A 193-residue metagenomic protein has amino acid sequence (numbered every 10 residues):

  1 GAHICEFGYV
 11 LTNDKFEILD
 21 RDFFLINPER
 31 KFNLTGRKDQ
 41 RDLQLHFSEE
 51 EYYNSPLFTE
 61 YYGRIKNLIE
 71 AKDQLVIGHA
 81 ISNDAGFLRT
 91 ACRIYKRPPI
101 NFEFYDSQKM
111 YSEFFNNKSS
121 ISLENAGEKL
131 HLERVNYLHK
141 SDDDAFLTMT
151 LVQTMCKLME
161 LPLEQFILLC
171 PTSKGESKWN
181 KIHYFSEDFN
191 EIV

Functional and structural regions predicted by a protein language model:
G1-R89, N101, E128-K129, N136: Conserved non-catalytic scaffold segment of RNase H-like nuclease domains
Q74, R134-H139, F189-N190: Cysteine endopeptidase catalytic domains of the caspase/legumain-like
A91-Y95, E113, K129, L151-L158: Active-site catalytic microenvironments for nucleophilic, acid-base chemistry
P98-Y105: Short hydrophobic/aromatic-enriched beta-strand-loop microsegments
Y105-I121: Short alpha-helix plus adjacent loop in nuclease-associated cores
S107, S141-A145: Conserved glycosyltransferase catalytic-site signature
S119-D142, T154: Metal-dependent de-N-acetylase/amidase catalytic core
M149-V193: Acidic two-metal-ion nuclease catalytic site recognized across multiple nuclease folds, prominently DnaQ/RNase D-T
